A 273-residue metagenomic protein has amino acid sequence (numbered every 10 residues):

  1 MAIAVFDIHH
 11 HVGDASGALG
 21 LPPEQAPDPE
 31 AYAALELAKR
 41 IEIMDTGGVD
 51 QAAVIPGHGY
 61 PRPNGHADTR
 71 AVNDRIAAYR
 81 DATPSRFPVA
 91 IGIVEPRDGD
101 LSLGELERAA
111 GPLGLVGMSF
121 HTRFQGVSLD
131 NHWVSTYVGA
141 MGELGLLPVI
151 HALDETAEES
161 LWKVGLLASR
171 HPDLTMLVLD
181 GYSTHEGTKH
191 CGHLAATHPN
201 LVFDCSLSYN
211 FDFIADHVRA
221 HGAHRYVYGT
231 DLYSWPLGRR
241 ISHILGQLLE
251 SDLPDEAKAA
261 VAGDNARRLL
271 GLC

Functional and structural regions predicted by a protein language model:
A2-I8, V12-G13, G17-Q51, A223-R225 (+1 more regions): Mid-to-C-terminal alpha-helical segments outside catalytic/metal-binding sites
V5-I8, V54-I55, I91-G92, S119 (+3 more regions): Active-site neighborhood of phospho(di)ester-bond hydrolases with catalytic His/Asp-centered motifs
H9, M44, I76, A109 (+6 more regions): Conserved, mostly hydrophobic/aromatic
H11-S16, G59-R62, P96-D98, Q125 (+4 more regions): Active-site environment of divalent metal-dependent phosphoester hydrolases
Q25-N64, F87-I93, V116-G117, L177: Divalent metal-dependent hydrolysis catalytic cores, especially in the metallo-beta-lactamase
K39-I43, V72-Y79, E105-A109, W133-Y137 (+4 more regions): A general structural detector for well-ordered alpha-helical segments in enzyme core domains, enriched
H66-V149, E155, T197, L201: Active-site gating/metal-coordination segments in enzymes
L113-G117, V127-V227: Catalytic pocket-lining loop regions of alpha/beta-barrel enzymes, especially the amidohydrolase/enolase/GH5 lineages
